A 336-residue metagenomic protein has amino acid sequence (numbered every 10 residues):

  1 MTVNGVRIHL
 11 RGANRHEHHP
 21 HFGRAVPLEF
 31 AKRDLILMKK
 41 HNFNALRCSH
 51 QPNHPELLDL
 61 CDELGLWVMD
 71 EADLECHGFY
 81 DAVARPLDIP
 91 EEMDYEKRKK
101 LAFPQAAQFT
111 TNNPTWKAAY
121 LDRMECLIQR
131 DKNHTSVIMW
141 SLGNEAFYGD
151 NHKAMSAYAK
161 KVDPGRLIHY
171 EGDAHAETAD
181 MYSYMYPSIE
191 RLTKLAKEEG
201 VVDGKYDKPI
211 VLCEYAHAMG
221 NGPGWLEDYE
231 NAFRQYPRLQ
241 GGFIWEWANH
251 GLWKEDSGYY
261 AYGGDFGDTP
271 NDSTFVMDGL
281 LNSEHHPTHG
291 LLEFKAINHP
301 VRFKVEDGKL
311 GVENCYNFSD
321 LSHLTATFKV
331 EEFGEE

Functional and structural regions predicted by a protein language model:
M1-G311, C315-E335: Extended substrate-binding grooves/exosites of carbohydrate-active enzymes
